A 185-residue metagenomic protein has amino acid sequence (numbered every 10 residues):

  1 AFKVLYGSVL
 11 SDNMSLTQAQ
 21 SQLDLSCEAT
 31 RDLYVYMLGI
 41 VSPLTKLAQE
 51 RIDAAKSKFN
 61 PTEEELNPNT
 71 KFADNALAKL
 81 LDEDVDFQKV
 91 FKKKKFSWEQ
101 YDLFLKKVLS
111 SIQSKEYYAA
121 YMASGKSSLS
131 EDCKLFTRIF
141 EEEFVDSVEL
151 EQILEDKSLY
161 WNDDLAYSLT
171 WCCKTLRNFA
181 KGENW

Functional and structural regions predicted by a protein language model:
F2-W185: Class I Rossmann-like S-adenosyl-L-methionine
